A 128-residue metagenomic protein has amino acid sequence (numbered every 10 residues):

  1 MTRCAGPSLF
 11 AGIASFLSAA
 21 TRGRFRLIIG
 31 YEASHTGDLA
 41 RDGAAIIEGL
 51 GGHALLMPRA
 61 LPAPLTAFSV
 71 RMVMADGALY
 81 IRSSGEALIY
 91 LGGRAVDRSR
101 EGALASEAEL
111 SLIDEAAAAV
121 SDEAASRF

Functional and structural regions predicted by a protein language model:
M1-C4, S8, I89-F128: Gly/Ser/Thr-enriched, mixed-charge loops and adjacent short helices that form phosphate/oxyanion-binding elements
M1-G43: An N-terminal, well-structured beta->alpha segment
R22-R24, V73-D76: Short, high-confidence coil segments that cap the C-terminus of an alpha-helix and link into the following beta-strand
G37-D42, A67-V70, I89-A95: Short acidic, glycine/serine/threonine-rich loops at helix termini
R41-H53: Short helix-loop-beta junction
P58-L65: Short acidic loop-to-helix transition motifs that present clustered carboxylates
A78-S84: Short beta-strand segments
